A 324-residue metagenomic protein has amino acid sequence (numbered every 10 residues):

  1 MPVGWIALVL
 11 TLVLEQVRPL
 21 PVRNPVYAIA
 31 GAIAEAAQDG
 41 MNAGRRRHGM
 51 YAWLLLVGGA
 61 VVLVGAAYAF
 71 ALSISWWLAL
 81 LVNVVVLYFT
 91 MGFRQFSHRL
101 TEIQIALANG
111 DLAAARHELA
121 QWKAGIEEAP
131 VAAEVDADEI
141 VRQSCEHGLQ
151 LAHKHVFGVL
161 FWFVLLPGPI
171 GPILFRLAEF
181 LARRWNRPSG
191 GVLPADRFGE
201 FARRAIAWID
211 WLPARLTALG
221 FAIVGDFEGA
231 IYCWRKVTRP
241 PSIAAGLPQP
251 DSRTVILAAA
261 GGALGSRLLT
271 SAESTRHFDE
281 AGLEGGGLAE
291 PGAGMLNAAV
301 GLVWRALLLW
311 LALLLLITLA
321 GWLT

Functional and structural regions predicted by a protein language model:
M1-T324: Hydrophobic N-terminal alpha-helices or hydrophobic patches in metabolic proteins across all domains of life
